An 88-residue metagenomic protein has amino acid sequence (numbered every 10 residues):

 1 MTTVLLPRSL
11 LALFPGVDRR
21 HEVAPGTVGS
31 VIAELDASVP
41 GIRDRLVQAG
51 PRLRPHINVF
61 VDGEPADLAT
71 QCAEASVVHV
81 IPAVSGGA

Functional and structural regions predicted by a protein language model:
M1-A88: Ubiquitin-like/PB1-type beta-grasp interaction modules and other compact soluble beta-rich domains
